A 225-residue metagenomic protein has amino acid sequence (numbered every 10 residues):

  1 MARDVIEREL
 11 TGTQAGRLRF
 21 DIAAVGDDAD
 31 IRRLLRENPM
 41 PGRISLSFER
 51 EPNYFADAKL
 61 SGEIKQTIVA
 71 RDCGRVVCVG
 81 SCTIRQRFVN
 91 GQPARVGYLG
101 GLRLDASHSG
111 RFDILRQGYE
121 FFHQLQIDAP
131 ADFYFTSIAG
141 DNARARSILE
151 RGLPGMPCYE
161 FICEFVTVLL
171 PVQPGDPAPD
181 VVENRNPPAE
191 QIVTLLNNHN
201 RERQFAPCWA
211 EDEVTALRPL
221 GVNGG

Functional and structural regions predicted by a protein language model:
A2-G16, F20-R87, A129-A131, A143-G225: Amide-forming acyltransferase catalytic core, primarily the GNAT-like/NAT-type and related acyltransferase folds
Q92-P154, R201: Acyl-donor binding region in acyl/amide transferases
